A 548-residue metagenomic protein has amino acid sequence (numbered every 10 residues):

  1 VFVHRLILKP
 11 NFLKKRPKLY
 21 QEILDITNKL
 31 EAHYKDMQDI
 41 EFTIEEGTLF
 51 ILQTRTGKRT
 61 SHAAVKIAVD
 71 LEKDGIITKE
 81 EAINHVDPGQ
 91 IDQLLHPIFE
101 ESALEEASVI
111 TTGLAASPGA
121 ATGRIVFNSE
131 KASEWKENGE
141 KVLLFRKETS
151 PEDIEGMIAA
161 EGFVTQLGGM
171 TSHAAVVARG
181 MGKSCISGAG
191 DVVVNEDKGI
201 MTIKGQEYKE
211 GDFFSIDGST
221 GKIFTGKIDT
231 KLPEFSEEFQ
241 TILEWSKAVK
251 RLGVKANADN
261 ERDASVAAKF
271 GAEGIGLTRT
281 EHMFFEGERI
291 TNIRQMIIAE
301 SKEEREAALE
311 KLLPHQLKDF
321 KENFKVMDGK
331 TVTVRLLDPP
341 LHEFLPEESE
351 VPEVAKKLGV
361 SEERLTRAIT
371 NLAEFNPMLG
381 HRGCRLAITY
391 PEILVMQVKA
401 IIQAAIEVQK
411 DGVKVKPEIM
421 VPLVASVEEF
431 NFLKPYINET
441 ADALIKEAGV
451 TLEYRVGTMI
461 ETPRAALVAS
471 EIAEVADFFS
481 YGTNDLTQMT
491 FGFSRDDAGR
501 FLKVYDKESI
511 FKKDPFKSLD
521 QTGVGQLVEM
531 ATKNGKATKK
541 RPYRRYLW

Functional and structural regions predicted by a protein language model:
V1-L8, R544-W548: Cationic, amphipathic, low-complexity alpha-helical segments enriched in hydrophobics plus arginine/proline
R5-K15, K79, E101, T111-G113 (+1 more regions): Extended, highly charged
L8-I44: A long amphipathic alpha-helix within ATP-dependent nucleotide-binding catalytic cores
F12-L19, G57, D153-G156, F163-T171 (+7 more regions): Alpha-helix N-cap/helix-initiation motif
D25, K29, K66-D70, E81 (+13 more regions): Alpha-helical scaffold segments in soluble metabolic enzymes
I26, H33, F50, I98-E101 (+6 more regions): Acidic, glycine-rich flexible loop/linker segments
D36-S108, Q206-F213, D217-P233, G276-A299 (+3 more regions): Terminal amphipathic helices with adjacent charged low-complexity linkers/tails
F235, W245-W548: Conserved alpha/beta-domain cores
